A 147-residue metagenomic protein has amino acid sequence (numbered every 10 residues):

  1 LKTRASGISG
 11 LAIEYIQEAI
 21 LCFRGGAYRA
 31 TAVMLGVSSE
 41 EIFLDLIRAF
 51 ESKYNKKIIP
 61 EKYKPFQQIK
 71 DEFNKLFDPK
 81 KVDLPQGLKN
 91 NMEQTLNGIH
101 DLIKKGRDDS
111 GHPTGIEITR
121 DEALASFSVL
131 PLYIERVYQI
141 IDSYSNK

Functional and structural regions predicted by a protein language model:
L1-K80, Q139-K147: Amphipathic alpha-helical interface elements
T3-G7, D71-K105: Short, mixed-charge amphipathic alpha-helical segments
A12, R29-A32, S39-E41, D45 (+5 more regions): Functionally constrained cores in energy, signaling, and assembly domains
G87-K147: Charge-enriched, short contiguous segments at helix-coil
